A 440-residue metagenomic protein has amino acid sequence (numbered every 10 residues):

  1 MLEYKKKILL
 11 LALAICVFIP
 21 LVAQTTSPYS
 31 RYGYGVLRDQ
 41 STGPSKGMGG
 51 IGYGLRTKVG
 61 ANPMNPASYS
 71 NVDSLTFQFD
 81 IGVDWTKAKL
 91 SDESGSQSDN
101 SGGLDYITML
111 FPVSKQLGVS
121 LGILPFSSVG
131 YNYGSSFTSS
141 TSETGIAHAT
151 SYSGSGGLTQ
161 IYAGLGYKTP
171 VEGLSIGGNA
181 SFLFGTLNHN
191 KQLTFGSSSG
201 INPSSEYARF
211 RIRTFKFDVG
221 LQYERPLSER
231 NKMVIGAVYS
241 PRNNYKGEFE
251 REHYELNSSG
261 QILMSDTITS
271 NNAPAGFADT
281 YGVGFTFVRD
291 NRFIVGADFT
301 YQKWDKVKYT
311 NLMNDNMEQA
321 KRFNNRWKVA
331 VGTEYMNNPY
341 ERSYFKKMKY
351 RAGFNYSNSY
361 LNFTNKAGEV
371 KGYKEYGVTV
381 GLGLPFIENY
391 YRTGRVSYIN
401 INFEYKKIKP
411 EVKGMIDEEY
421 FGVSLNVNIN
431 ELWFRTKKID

Functional and structural regions predicted by a protein language model:
M1-P28: Bacterial Sec-dependent N-terminal signal peptides
Q24-D440: Subset of outer-membrane beta-barrel
